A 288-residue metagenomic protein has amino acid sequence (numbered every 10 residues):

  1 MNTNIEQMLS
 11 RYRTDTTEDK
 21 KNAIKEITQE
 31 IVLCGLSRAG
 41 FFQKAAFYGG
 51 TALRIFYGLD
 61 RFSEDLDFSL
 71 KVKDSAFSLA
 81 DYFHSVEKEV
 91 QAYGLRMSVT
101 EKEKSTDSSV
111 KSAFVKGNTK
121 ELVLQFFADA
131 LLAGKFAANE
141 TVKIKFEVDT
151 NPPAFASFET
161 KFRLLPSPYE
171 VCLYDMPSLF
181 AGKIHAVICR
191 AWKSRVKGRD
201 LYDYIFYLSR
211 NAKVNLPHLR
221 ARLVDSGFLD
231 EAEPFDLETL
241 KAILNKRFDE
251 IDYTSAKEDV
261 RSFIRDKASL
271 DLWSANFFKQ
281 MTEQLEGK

Functional and structural regions predicted by a protein language model:
M1-A45, F56, K71-K288: Structured mid-to-C-terminal alpha-helical surface segments
Y48-T51: Glycine-rich beta-strand-to-loop/alpha-helix junction loops that act as flexible
R54-S63: Short glycine-biased active-site loop of nucleotidyltransferases that positions the nucleotide triphosphate and helps
